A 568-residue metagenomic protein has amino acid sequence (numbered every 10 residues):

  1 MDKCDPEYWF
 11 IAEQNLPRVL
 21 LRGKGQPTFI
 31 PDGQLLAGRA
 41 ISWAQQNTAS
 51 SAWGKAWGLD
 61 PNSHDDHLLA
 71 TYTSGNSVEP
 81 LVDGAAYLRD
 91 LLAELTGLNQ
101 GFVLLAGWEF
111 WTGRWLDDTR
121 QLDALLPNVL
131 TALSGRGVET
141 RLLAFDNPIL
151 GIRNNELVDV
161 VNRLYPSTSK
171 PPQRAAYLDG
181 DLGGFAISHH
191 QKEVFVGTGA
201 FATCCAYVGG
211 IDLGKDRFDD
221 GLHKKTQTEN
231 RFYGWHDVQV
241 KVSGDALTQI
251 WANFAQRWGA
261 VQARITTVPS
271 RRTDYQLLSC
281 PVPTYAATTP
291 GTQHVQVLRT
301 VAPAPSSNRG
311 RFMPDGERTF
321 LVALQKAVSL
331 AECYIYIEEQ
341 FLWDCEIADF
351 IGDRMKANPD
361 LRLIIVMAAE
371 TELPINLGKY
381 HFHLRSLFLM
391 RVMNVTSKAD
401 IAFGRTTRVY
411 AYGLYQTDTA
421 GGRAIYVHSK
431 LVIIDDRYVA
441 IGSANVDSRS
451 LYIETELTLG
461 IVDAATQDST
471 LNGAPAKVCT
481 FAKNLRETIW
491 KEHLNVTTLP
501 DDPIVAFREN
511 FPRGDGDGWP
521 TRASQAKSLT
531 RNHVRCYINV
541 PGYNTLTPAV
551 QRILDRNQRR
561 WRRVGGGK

Functional and structural regions predicted by a protein language model:
W9-G25, P31: Long, serine/threonine/proline-rich intrinsically disordered regions in eukaryotic cortical polarity
N15-L16, F29, A37-I41, T48-F102 (+5 more regions): HKD-type phospholipase D/PLD-like phosphodiesterase module
L130-S134, R354-P359: Short, conserved loop/helix-junction motifs that constitute active-site signature segments in enzyme catalytic cores
G197, K215, W258-I265, M355-P359 (+4 more regions): A generic secondary-structure signal for well-formed alpha-helical elements
A206, I211, R318, D349 (+1 more regions): Long, C-terminal catalytic modules of enzymes
A348, D360-R362: Conserved catalytic-core segment of nucleotide-activated headgroup transferases in glycan assembly
